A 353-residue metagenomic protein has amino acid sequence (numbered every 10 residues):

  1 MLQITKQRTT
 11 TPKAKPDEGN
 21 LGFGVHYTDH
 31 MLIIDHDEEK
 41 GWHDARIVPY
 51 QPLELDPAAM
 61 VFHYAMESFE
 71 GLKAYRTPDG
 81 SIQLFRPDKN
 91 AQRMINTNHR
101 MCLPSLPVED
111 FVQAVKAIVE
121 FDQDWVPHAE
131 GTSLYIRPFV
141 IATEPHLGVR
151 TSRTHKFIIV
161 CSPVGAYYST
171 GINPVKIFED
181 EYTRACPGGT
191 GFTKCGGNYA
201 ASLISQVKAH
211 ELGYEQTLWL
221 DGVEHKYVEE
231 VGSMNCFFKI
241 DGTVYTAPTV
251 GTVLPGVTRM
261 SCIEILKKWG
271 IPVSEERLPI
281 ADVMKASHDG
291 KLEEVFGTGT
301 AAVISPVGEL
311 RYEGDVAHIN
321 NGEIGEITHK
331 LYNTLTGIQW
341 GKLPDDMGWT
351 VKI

Functional and structural regions predicted by a protein language model:
M1-D17, H26, S169, Y227-I353: Conserved catalytic-core subdomain
M1-P49: Short, Gly/Pro- and small/polar-rich lid/capping loops
N20, P87-A91, I95, H99-L212 (+1 more regions): Extended Lys/Arg-rich, glycine-bearing segments that form polyanion-binding/interaction patches within enzyme domains
V25-I33, I47, M60, I172-L220 (+1 more regions): Active-site-adjacent loop/helix segments that line or gate small-molecule/cofactor pockets in enzymes
D35-W42, S68, Y75-G80, P87 (+6 more regions): Short acidic-glycine loop/turn motifs at beta-strand connectors
D56-K73, A301-S305: Conserved phosphate/anionic-ligand binding catalytic regions in large, soluble enzymes, centered on
V108-E109, W125-S133, T217-L220, G270-I280 (+1 more regions): Flexible, glycine/charged-enriched surface loops at secondary-structure junctions
